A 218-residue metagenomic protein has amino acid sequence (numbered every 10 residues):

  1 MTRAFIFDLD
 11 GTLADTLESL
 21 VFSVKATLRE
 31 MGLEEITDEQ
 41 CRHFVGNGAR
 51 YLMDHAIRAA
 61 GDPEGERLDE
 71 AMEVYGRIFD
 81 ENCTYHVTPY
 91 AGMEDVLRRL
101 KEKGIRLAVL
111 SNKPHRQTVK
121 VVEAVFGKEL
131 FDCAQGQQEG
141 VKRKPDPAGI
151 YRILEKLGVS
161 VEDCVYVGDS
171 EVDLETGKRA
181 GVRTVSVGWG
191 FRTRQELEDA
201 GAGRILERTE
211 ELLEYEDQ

Functional and structural regions predicted by a protein language model:
M1-H43: Active-site neighborhood of HAD-like aspartate-dependent phosphohydrolases
M1-R3, R29, K101, P114-H115 (+1 more regions): Asp-based, Mg2+/Mn2+-dependent phosphohydrolase catalytic module
I6-D8, L110, V167: Generic enzyme active-site microenvironment
F22, E30-A60, I78, A91: Alpha-helical substrate-recognition element adjacent to the catalytic core
F22-A26, L52-H55, V74, D95 (+3 more regions): Alpha-helical elements of Rossmann-like donor-binding domains used by nucleotide-donor carbohydrate transfer enzymes
V24, M93-E123: Substrate-recognition element of Asp-dependent hydrolases with the DxDx(T/V) motif
E34-Q40, A60-E73, E129-F131, V161: Short, surface-exposed acidic
R58-D95: Metal-dependent phosphoesterase signature
